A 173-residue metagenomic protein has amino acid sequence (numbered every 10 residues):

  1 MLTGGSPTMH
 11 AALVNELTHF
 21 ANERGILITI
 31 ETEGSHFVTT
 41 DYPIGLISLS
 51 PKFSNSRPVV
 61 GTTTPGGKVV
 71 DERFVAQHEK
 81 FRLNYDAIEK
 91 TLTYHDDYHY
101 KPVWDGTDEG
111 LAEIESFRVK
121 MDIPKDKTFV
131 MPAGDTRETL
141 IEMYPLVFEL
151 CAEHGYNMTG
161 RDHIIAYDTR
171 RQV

Functional and structural regions predicted by a protein language model:
M1-L2: Glycine/small-residue-rich loop that forms an oxyanion/phosphate-binding "nest" at active or ligand-binding sites
G5: Short, charge-patterned binding micro-sites
T8-V173: Conserved AdoMet/S-adenosylmethionine-binding subsite of the radical SAM
